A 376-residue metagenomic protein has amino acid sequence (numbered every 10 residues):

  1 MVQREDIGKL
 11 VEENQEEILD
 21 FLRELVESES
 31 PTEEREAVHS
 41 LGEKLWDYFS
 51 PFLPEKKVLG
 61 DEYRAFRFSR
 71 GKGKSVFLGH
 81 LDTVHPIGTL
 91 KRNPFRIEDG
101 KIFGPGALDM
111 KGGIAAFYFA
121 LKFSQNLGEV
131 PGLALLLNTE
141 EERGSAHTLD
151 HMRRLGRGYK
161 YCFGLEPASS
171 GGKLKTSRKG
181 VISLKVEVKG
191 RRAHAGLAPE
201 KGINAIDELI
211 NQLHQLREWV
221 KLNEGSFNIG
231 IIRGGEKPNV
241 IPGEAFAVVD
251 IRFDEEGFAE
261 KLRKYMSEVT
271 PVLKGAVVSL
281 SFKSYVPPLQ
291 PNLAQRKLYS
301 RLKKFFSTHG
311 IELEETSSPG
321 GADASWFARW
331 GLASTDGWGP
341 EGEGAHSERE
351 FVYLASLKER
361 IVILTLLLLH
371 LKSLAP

Functional and structural regions predicted by a protein language model:
M1-D6, L10-E13, D20, S30 (+5 more regions): Metal-dependent amide/peptide-bond hydrolase catalytic core, centered on the "pita-bread" metallohydrolase fold
V2-P105, N126, F306, A324: Acidic/His- and Gly-rich active-site-bordering loop/insert found across diverse amide/peptide-bond hydrolases
V76, A134-L136, N228, S279: A structural signal for isolated positions on well-ordered beta-strands in alpha/beta enzyme cores
V76, I102, K160-G164, K185 (+1 more regions): Short glycine-aspartate micro-motif
L78-G79, L136-N138, F163-E166, E187-K189 (+1 more regions): Short beta-strand segments
H85, K101-A116, H194: Glycine/serine-rich anion-binding loops at beta->alpha junctions that coordinate negatively charged ligand groups
G104-L108, N138, A195-I203: Flexible, glycine/proline-enriched loop segments at strand-loop-helix junctions that form or flank small-ligand binding
M110-K179, K372, P376: Acidic/histidine-rich catalytic neighborhood of metal-dependent amide-processing enzymes
